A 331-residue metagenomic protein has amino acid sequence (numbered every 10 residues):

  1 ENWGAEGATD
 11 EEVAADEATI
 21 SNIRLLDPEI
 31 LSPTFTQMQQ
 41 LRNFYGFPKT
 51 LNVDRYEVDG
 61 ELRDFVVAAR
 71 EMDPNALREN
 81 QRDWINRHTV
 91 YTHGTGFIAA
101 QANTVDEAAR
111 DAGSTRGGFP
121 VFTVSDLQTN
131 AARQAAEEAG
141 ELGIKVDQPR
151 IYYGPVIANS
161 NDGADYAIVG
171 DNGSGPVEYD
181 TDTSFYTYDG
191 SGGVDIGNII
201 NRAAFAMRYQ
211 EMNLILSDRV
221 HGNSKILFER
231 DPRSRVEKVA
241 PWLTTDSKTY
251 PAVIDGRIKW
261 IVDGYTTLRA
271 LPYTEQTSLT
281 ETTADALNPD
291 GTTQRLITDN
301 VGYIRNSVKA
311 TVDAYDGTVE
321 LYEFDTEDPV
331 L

Functional and structural regions predicted by a protein language model:
E1-L331: Soluble extracytoplasmic regions of secretory-pathway and membrane proteins
